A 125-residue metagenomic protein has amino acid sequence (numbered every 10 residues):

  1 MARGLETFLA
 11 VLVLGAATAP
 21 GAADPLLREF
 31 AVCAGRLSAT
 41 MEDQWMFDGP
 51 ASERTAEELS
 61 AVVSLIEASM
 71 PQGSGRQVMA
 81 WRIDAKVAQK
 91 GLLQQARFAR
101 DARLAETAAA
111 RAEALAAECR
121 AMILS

Functional and structural regions predicted by a protein language model:
M1-F8: Bacterial N-terminal signal peptides that target proteins for export
L9-L14: Hydrophobic helical h-region of N-terminal Sec-dependent signal peptides in bacterial secretory/periplasmic proteins
G15, S38-A39, L124: Charged, amphipathic alpha-helical interaction segments
A17-P20: N-terminal signal peptide c-region/cleavage motif recognized by signal peptidases
A22-L26, F47, L104-T107, R111: Non-transmembrane, amphipathic alpha-helical segments
D24-M79: Short N-proximal segments of mature Sec-exported proteins
E57-S125: Compact alpha-helical subdomains of small soluble proteins
